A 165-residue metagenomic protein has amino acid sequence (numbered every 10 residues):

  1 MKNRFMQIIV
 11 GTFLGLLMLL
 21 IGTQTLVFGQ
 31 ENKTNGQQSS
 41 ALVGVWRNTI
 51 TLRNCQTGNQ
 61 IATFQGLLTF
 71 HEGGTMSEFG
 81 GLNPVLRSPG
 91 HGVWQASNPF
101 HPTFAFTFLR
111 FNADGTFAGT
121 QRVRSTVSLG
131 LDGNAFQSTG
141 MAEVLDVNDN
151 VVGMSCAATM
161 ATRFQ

Functional and structural regions predicted by a protein language model:
K2-F13: Bacterial N-terminal signal peptides that target proteins for export
G11-T23: Bacterial N-terminal signal peptides
V27-G29: Boundary at the C-terminal end of the N-terminal hydrophobic targeting segment
Q37-V43, T69-G73, Q95-T103, T126-Q137 (+1 more regions): A short, structured loop/turn motif at beta-sheet edges
Q38-G58, G90-G92: Tryptophan-anchored aromatic micro-motifs
G58-H101: N-terminal glycine/threonine-rich, aromatic-flanked beta-hairpin/loop signature
I61-Q65, R87-H91, G119-R124, Q137-T139 (+1 more regions): Short, surface-exposed coil-to-beta transition loops
A142-Q165: Edge beta-strand at a domain terminus
